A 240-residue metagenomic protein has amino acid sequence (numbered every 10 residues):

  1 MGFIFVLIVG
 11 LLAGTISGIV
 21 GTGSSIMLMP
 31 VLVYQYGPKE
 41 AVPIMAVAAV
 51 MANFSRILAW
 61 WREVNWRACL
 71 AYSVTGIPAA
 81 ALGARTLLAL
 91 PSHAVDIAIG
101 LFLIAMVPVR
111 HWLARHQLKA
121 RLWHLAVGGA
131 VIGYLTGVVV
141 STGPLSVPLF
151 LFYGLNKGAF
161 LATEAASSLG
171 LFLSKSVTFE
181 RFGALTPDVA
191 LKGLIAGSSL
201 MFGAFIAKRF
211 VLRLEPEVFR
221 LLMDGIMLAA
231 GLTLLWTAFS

Functional and structural regions predicted by a protein language model:
F3-A71, G129-Y134, G143-L200, A204 (+1 more regions): Small-residue-rich hydrophobic segments that form or flank transmembrane alpha-helices in multi-pass membrane proteins
Q35-K39, V74-L82, M106, L125-V138 (+2 more regions): Small-residue-rich segments of transmembrane alpha-helices in multi-pass membrane proteins, especially helix faces
G37, P91-V95, N156, E215-F219: A helix-boundary/kink motif common to multi-pass secondary transporters, especially Major Facilitator Superfamily
N53-W61, A84, A98-W123, K208-R209 (+1 more regions): Transmembrane helix exit motif
N65-T75, D96-I99, A120-G129, A159-A166 (+1 more regions): Cytoplasmic-side transmembrane-helix entry/capping segments in multi-pass membrane proteins
W66-H111: Glycine/small-residue-rich loop that forms an oxyanion/phosphate-binding "nest" at active or ligand-binding sites
A84-H93, F179-L191, A238-S240: Membrane-interface helix termini and inter-helical loops of multi-pass transporters
A204-L228: Interfacial loop-to-transmembrane junctions
